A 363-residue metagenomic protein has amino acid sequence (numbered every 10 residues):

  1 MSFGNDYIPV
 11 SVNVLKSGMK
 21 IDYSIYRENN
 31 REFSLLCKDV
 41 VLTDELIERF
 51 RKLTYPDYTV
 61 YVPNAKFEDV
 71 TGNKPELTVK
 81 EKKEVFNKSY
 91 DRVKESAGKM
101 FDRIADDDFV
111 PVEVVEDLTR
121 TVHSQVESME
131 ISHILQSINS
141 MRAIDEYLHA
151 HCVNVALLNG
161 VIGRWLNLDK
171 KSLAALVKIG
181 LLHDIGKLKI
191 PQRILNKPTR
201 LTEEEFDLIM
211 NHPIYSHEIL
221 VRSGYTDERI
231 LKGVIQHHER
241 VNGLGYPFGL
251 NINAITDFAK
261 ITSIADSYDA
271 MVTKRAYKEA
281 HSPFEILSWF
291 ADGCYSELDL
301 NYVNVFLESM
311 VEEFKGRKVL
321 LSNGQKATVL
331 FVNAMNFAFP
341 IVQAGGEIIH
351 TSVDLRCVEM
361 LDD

Functional and structural regions predicted by a protein language model:
M1-D106, A280-D363: Terminal helices and disordered tails flanking the catalytic cores of nucleotide-processing hydrolases
L36, I194-L195, L201, V241-Y246 (+1 more regions): Short clusters of hydrophobic/aromatic residues that line enzyme substrate/ligand-binding pockets
L46, S89, L148-H151, I230 (+1 more regions): Helical mechanochemical/support elements of P-loop NTPase systems and associated helical scaffolds
I47-E48, G160, H217: Short glycine-/small-residue-rich flexible loop motifs, especially phosphate/cofactor-binding loops
T71-M210, V221-G224: Acidic/His-rich, divalent-metal-binding segments that scaffold phosphate/diphosphate chemistry
R142-A143, N196-E205, V234, A254-F258 (+2 more regions): Short alpha-helical linear motifs
V155, L176-K178, L182-K189, D207-E218 (+3 more regions): Alpha-helical scaffolding flanking metal-ion-dependent phosphate/phosphodiester catalytic sites
